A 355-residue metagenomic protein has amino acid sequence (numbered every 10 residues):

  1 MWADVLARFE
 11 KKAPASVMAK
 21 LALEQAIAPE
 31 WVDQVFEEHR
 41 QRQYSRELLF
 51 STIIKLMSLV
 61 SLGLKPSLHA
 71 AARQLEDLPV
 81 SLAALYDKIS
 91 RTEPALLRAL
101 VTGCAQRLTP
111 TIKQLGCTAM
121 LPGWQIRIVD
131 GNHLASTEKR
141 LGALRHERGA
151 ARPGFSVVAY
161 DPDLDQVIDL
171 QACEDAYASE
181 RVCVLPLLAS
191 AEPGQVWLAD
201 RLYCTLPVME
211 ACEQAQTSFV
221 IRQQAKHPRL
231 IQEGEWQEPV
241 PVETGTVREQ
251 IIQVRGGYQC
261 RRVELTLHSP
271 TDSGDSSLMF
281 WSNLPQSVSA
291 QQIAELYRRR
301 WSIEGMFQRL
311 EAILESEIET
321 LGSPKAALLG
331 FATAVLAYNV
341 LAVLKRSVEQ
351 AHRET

Functional and structural regions predicted by a protein language model:
M1-K65, A71, P79-T92, L100 (+6 more regions): Single, function-defining residue in the core of a domain
Q74: Residues within the alpha-helical elements of helix-turn-helix
L96: Short, basic-rich loop-to-helix N-cap that marks the start of a DNA-contacting helix
L108-L115: A short, well-structured juxtamembrane/interface segment
R145-E147: Extracellular beta-strand-rich solenoid/capping regions of secreted or surface-exposed proteins that bind or remodel
